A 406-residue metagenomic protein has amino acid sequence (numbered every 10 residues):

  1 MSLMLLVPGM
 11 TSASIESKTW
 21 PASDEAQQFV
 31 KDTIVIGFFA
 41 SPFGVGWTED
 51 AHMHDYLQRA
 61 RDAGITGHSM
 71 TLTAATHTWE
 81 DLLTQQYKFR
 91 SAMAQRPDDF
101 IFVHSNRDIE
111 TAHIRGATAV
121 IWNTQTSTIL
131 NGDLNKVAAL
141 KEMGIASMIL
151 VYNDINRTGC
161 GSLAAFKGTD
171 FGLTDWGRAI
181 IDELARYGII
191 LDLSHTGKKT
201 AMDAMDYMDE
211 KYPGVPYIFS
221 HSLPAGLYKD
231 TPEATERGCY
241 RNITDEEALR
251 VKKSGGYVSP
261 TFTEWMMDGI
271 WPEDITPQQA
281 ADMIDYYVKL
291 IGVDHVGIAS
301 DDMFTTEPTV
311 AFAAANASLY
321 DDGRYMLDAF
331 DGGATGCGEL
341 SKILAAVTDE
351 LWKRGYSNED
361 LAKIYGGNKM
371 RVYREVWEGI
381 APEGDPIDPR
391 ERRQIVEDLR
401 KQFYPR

Functional and structural regions predicted by a protein language model:
M1-P8: Bacterial N-terminal signal peptides
G9-K167, R186, D209, Y217 (+1 more regions): N-terminal hydrophobic targeting/anchoring segments and the immediately downstream early-domain regions of hydrolases
D170-D206, K211, V215-S222: Loop-centered beta-sheet repeat module
